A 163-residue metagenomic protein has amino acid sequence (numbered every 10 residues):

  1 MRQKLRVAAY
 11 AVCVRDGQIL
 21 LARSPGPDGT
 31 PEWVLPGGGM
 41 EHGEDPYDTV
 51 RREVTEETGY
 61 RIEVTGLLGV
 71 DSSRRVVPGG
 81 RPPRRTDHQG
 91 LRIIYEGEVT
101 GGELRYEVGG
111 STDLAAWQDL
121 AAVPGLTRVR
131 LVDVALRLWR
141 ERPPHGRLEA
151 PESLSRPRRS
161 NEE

Functional and structural regions predicted by a protein language model:
M1-I19, G39-E41, E96: Conserved N-terminal beta-strand and adjoining loop/helix that marks the start of the Nudix/MutT-like hydrolase domain
Q3-L5, E32, P83-L91, G109-T112: A generic structural micro-feature
C13, I94-E98, A116-D119: Short, well-ordered beta-strand micro-motif
Q18-E56, Y60: Conserved Nudix-box catalytic region and its N-terminal flanking loop in Nudix hydrolases and closely related
I19, T65, H88-I94, A115: Structural motif
D28, L104-E163: Nudix hydrolase/Nudix homology domain
R61-V70: A short coil-to-beta-strand element that immediately follows conserved catalytic motifs
R74-L104, L138: Active-site-adjacent beta-strand/loop module that shapes the phosphate/pyrophosphate-binding cleft
